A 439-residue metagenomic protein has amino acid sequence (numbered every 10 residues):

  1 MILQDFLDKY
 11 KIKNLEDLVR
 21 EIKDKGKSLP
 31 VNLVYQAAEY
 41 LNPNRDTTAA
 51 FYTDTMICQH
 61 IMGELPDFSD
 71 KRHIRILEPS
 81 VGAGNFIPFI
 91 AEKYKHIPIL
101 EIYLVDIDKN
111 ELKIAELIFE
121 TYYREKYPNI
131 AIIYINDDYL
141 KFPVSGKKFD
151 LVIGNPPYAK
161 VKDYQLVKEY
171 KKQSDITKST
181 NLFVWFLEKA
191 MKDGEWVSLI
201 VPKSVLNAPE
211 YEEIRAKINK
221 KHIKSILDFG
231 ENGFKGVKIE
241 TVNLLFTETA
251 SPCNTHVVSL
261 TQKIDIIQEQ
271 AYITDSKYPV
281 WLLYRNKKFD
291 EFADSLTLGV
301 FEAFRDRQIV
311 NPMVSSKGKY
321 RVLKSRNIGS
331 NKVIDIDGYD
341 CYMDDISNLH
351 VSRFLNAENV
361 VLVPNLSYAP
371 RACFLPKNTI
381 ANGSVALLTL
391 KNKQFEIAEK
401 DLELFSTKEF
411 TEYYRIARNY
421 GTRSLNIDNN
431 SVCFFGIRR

Functional and structural regions predicted by a protein language model:
M1-H96, Y103-Y122, N207, Y211-I214 (+1 more regions): Class I S-adenosyl-L-methionine
D46-T47, F51-H60, V81-I90, I99 (+2 more regions): Signature of N6-adenine DNA methyltransferases within the class I
S69-K71, V144-K148, K192, V314-K317 (+1 more regions): Flexible, charged surface loops at secondary-structure boundaries
R75, E101-Y103, I133, S198: A structural signal for isolated positions on well-ordered beta-strands in alpha/beta enzyme cores
R75, L151, V360-V361: Structural motif
L117-F142: S-adenosyl-L-methionine
I135, E240-V242, K319, S384: Residues that flank catalytic or metal-binding motifs in active/ligand-binding sites
K287-R439: Polybasic, glycine- and aromatic-enriched phosphate-binding surface used to engage nucleic acids
